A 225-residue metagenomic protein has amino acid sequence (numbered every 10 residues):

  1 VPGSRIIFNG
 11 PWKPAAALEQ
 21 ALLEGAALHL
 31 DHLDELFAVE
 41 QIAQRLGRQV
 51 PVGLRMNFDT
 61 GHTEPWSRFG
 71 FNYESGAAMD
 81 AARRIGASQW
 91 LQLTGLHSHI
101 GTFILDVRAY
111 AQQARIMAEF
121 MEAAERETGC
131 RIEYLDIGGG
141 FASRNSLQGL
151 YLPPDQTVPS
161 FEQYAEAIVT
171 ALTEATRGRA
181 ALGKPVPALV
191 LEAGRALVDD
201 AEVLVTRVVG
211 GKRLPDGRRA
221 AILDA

Functional and structural regions predicted by a protein language model:
V1-Y134, T176, V209, I222: Active-site-proximal beta-alpha core segment in soluble small-molecule metabolic enzymes
I104-A225: C-terminal active-site-proximal or functional interface alpha/beta core segments in diverse enzymes
